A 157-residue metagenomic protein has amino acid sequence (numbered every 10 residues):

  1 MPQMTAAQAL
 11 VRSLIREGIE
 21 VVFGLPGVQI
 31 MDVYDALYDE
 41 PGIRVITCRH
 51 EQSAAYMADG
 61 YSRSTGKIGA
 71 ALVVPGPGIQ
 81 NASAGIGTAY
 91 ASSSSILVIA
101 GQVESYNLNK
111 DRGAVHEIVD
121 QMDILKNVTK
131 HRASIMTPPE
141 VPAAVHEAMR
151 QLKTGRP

Functional and structural regions predicted by a protein language model:
M1-P157: N-terminal alpha/beta PP-like core and its mobile active-site loop of ThDP/TPP-dependent enzymes
